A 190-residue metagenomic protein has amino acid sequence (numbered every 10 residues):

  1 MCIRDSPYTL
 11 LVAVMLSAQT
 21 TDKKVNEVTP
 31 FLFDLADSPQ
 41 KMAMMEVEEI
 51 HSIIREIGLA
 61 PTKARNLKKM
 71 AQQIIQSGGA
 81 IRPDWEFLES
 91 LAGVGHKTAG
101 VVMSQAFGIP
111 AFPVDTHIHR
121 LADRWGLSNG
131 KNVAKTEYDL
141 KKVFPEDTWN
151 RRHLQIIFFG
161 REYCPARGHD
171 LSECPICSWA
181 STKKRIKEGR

Functional and structural regions predicted by a protein language model:
R4-R190: Catalytic cores of DNA base-excision repair glycosylases
